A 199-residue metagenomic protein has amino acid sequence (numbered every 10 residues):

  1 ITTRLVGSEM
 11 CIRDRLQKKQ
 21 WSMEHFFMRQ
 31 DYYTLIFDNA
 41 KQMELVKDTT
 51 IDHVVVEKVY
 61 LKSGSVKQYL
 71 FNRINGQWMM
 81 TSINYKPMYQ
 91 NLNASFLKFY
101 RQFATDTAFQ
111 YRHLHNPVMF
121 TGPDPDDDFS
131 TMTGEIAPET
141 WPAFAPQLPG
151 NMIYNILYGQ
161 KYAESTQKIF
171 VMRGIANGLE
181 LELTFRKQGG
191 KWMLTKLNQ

Functional and structural regions predicted by a protein language model:
I1-D14: Single conserved hydrophobic/aromatic residue that forms the stacking wall/gate of nucleotide- or nucleobase-binding
T3-L5, K19-Q20, E24-H25, L92: Residue-level signal for functionally critical sites in structured catalytic/ligand-binding pockets
V6, D48-T49, I74-G76, Q160-T166 (+1 more regions): Short, surface-exposed loop and linker segments with low hydrophobicity and enrichment for Pro/Ser/Thr
I12-S65, D124-L179: Surface-exposed, charged secondary-structure patches
V54-N91, G178-Q199: Short beta-strand edge/turn micro-motifs at domain boundaries
R73-R112, F120-M132: Surface-exposed beta-loop interaction hotspot
